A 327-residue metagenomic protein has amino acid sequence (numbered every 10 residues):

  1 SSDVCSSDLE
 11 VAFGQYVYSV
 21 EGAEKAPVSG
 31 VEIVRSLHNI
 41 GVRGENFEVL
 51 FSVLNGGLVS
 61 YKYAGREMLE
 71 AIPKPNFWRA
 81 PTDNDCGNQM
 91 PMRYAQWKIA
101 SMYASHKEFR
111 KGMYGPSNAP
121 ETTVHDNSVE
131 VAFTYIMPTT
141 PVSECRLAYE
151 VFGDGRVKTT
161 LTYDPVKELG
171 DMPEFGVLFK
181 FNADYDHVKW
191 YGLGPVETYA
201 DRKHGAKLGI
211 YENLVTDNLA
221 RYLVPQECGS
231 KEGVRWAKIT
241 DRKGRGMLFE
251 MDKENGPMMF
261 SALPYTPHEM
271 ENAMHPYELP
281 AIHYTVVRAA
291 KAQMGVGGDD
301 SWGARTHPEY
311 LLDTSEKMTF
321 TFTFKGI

Functional and structural regions predicted by a protein language model:
D3-S6: Short, small-residue-biased leader/transition segments that mark boundaries at the very start of proteins
D8-Y18: Edge beta-strands of extracellular beta-sandwich domains
E21-I327: Beta-strand/loop-rich accessory regions of lumenal/periplasmic or secreted enzymes, predominantly carbohydrate-active
